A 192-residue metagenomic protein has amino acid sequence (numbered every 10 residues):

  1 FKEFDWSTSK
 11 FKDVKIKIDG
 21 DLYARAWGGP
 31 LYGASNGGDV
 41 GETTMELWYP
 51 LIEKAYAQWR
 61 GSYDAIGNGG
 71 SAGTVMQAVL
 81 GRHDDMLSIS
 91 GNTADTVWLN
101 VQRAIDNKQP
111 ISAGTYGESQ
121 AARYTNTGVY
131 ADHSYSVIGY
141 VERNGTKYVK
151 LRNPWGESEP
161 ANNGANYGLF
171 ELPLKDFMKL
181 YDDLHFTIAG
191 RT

Functional and structural regions predicted by a protein language model:
F1-T192: Structured alpha-helical subdomains that flank or immediately precede key functional sites
